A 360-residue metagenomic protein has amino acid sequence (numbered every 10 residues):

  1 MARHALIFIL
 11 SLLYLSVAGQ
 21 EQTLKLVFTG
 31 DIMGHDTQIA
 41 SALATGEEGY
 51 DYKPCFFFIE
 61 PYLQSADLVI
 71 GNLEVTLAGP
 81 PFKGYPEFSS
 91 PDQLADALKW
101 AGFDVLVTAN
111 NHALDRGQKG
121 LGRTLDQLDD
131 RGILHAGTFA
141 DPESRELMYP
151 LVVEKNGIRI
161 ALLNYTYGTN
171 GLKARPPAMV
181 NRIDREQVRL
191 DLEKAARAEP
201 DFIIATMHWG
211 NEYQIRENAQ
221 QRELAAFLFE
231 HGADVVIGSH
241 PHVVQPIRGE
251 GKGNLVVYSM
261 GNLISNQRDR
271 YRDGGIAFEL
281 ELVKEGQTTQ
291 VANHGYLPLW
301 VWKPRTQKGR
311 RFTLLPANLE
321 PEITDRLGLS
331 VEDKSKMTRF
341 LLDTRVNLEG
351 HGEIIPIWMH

Functional and structural regions predicted by a protein language model:
M1-A5: Positively charged n-region of N-terminal signal peptides that target proteins for export
F8-L10, R159: Residues marking helix boundaries in flexible regions
L10-A18: Hydrophobic h-region of N-terminal signal peptides that target proteins for export in Gram-negative bacteria
Q20-H360: Acidic, metal/ion-coordinating pockets
